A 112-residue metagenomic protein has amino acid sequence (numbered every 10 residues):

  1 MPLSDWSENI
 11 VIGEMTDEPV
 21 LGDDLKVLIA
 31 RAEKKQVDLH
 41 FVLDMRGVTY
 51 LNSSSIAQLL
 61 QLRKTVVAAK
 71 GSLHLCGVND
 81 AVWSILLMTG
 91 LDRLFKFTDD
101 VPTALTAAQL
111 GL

Functional and structural regions predicted by a protein language model:
M1-I29, M45-T49: STAS-typified acidic loop motif
V11, F41, G71-L73: Conserved beta-strand core positions
I29-I56: Short, glycine-/small-residue-enriched flexible loop/hinge segments at domain edges that mediate gating
Y50, L75, F97: Conserved SAM-binding loop
Q61-A81: Mid-chain, well-packed structural core segment of small domains
D80, S84, R93-K96: Residue-level preference for short helical/loop micro-motifs built around acidic side chains
F97-L112: A charged, well-structured terminal subsegment
